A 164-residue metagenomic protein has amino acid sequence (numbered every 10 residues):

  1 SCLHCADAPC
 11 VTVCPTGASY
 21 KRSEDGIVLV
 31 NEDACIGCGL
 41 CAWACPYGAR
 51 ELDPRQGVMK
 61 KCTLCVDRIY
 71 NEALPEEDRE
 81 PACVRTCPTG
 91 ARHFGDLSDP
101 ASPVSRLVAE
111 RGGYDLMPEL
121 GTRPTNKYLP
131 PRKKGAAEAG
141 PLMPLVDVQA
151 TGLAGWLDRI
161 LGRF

Functional and structural regions predicted by a protein language model:
S1-F164: Non-ligating segments of multi-cofactor redox enzymes
